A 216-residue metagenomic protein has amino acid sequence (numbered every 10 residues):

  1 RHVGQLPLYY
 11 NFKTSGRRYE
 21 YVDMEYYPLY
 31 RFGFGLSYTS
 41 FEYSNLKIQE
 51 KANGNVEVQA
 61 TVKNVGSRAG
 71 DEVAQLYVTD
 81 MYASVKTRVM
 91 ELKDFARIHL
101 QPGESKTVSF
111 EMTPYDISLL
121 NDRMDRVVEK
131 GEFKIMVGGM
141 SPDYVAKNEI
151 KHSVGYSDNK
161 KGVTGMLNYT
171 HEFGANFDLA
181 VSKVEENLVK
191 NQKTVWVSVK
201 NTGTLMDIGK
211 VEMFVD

Functional and structural regions predicted by a protein language model:
R1-D71, Y77, P102, K130-Q192 (+1 more regions): Secreted, periplasmic, or luminal enzymes acting at the cell surface/secretory milieu
P7, Y27, R31, L36 (+3 more regions): Residue-level signal for pocket-adjacent positions within structured domains
L76-D80, V137, M213-V215: Conserved aromatic beta-strand anchor motif in extracellular beta-sandwich/beta-rich domains
S84-L120, M124, D216: Intrinsically disordered, low-complexity Pro/Gly/Ser/Thr-rich segments with frequent PxxP/GP/PP motifs and embedded
R126-V128: Surface-exposed, short loops/turns at beta-strand junctions within beta-sandwich domains
